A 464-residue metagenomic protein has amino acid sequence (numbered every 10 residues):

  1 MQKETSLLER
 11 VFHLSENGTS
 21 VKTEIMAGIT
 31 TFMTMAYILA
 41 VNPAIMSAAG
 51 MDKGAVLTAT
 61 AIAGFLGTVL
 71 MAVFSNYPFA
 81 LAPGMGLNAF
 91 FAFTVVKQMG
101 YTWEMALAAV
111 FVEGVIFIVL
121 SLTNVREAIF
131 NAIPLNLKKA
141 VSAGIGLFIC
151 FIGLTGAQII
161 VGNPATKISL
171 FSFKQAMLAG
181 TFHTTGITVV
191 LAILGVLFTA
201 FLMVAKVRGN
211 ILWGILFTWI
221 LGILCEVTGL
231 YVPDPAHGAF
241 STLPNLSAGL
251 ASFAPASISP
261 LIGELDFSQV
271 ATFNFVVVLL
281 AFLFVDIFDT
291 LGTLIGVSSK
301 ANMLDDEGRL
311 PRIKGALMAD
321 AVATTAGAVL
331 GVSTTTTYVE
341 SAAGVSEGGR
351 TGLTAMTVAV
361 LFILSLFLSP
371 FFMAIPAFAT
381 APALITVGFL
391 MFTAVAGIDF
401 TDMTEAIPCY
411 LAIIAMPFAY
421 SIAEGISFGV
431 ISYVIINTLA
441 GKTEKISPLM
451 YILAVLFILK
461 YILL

Functional and structural regions predicted by a protein language model:
Q2-A55, K174, I215-I313, V455-L459: Helix-loop-helix hairpins and the membrane-proximal interhelical loops of multi-pass alpha-helical transport proteins
K3-N42, A63, G84-F93, K97-I145 (+1 more regions): Helix-loop-helix junctions within the multi-pass membrane cores of secondary transporters/permeases
G18, K22, L194, V276-L280 (+3 more regions): Alpha-helical membrane-protein architecture signal
I29-A36, V69, V73, C150 (+4 more regions): Hydrophobic/aromatic residues within the transmembrane alpha-helices of Major Facilitator Superfamily
A44-A55, T94-M105, F273-V276, P376 (+1 more regions): Helix-coil boundary and interhelical linker segments in multi-pass alpha-helical membrane proteins
G50-V69: Loop-to-helix transition at the N-terminal end of transmembrane alpha-helices
G64-M85, I116: Juxtamembrane transmembrane-helix boundary signature
M99-I220, M356-L464: Membrane-embedded alpha-helical modules
